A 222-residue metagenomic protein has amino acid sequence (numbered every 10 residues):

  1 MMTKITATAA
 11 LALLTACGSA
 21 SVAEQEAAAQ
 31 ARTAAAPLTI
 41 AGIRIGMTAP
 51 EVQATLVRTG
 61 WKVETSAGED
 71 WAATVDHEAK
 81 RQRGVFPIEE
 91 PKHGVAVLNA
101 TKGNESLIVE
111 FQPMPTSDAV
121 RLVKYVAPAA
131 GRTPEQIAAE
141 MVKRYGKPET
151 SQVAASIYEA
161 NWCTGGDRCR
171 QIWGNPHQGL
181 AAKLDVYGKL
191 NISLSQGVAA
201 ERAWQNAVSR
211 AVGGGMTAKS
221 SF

Functional and structural regions predicted by a protein language model:
M1-A7: Bacterial N-terminal signal peptides that target proteins for export
L14-A16: C-terminal motif of bacterial Sec signal peptides marking the signal peptidase cleavage site
G18-D76, L122-F222: Non-cytosolic coordination micro-motifs
Q25-Q30, V85, Q112-S117: Short amphipathic alpha-helical segments, especially helix-boundary/capping motifs
W61-E110: Short N-terminal edge-element motif at the start of the domain
N104, T116-L122: Coil-to-beta-strand transition motifs
E110-P113, W162: Aromatic-rich beta-strand edge motifs centered on tyrosine
